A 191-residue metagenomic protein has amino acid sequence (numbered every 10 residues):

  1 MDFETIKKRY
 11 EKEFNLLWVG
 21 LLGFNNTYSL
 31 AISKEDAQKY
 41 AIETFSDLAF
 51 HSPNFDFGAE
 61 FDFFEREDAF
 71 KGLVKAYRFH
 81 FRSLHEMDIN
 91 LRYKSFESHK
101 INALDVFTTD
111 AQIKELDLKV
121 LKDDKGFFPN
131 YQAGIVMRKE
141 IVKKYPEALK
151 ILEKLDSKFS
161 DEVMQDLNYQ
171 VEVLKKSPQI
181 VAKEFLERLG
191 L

Functional and structural regions predicted by a protein language model:
M1-D56, E60-K75, S83-M87, F107-Q165 (+2 more regions): Contiguous mixed-secondary-structure segments that line small-molecule binding/active-site clefts of soluble domains
S52-F55, L91, S95-V106: Alpha-to-beta junction loops
